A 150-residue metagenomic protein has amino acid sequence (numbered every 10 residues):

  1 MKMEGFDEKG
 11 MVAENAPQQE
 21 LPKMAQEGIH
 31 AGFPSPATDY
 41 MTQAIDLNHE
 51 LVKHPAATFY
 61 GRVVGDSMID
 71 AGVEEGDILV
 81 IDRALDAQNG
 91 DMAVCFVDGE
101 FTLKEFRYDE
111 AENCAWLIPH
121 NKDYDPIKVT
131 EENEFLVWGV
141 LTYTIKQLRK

Functional and structural regions predicted by a protein language model:
M1-I69, E100-F101, N113, Y143-K150: Short, positionally conserved secondary-structure boundary motifs
G76-D77, D91: Structural motif
V80-I81, V94: Hydrophobic beta-strand signal
N89-A115: Short, compositionally biased
Y108-K150: Glycine- and charge-enriched low-complexity intrinsically disordered segments
